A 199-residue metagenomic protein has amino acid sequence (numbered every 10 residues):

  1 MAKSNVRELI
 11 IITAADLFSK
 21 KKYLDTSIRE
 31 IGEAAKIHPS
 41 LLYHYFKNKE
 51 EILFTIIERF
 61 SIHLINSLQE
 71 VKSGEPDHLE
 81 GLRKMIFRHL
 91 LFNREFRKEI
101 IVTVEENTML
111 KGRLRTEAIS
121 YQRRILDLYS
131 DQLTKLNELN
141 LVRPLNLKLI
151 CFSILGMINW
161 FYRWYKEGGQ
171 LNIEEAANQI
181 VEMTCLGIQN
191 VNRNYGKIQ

Functional and structural regions predicted by a protein language model:
L9, T13, L17-E51, T55: Helix-turn-helix
T13-L17, F92, M157: Short amphipathic alpha-helical elements of helix-turn-helix/winged-helix folds
K20-L24, G74-E75, F96, L139: Short coil/turn segments at alpha/beta junctions that flank glycine-rich nucleotide-binding fingerprints
Y43-F46, V104-L110: Short helix-capping/turn signature of helix-turn-helix
K49, I56, F60-L64, L82-M85 (+7 more regions): Hydrophobic/aromatic residues within well-ordered alpha-helical segments
T55, Q69-K98, I150-I154, K197: Hydrophobic alpha-helical connector segments
I62-I65, Q69-E70, R113-L139, K148-F152 (+1 more regions): Amphipathic alpha-helical packing segments from all-alpha helical-bundle domains
I100-T108, R115, N137-E182, V191-Q199: Hydrophobic/aromatic-rich alpha-helical bundle segments in the mid-to-C-terminal region
